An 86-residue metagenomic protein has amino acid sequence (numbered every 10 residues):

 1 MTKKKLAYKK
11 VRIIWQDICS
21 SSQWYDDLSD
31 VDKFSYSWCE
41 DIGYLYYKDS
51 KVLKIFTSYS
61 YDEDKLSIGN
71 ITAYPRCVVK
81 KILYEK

Functional and structural regions predicted by a protein language model:
T2-K86: Conserved RNA-binding domains used in RNP assembly and mRNA/RNA metabolism
